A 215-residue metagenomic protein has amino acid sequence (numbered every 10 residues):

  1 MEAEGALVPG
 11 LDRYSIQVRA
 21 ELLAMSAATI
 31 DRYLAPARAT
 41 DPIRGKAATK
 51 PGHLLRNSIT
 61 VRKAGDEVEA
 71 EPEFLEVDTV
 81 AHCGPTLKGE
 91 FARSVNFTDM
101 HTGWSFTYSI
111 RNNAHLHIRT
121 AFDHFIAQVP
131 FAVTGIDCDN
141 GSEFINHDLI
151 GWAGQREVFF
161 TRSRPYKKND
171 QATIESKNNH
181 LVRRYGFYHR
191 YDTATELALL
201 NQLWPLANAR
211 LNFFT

Functional and structural regions predicted by a protein language model:
M1-G135, N140-T215: Secondary-structure boundary/capping micro-motif
